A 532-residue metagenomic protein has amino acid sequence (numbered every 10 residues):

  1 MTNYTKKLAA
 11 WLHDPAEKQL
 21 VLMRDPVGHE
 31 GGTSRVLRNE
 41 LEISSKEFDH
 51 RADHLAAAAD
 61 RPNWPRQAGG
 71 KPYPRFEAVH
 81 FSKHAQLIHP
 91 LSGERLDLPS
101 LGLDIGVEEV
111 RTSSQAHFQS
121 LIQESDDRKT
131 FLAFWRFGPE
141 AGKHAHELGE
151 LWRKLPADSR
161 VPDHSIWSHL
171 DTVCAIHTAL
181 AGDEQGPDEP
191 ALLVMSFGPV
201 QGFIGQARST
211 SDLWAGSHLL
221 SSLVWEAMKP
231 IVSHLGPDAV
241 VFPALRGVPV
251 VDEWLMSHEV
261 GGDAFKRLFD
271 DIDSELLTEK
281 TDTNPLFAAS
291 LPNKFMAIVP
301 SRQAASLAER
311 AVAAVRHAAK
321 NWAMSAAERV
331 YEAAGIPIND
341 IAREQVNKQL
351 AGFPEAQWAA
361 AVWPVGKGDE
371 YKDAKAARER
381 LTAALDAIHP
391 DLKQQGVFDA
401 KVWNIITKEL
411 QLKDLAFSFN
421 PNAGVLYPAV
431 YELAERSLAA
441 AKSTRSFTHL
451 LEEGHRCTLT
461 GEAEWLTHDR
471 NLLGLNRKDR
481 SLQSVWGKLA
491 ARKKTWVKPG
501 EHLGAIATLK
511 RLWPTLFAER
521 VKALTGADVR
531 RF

Functional and structural regions predicted by a protein language model:
M1-F532: Regulatory/sensor and coupling segments of signal-transduction and defense proteins
